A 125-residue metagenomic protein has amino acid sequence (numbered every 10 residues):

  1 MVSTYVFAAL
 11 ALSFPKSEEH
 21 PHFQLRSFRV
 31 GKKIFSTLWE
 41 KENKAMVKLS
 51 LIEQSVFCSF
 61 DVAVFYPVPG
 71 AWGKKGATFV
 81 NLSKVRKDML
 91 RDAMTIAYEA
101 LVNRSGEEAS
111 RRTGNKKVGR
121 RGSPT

Functional and structural regions predicted by a protein language model:
M1-T125: Charge-dense, helix-prone N-terminal extensions
